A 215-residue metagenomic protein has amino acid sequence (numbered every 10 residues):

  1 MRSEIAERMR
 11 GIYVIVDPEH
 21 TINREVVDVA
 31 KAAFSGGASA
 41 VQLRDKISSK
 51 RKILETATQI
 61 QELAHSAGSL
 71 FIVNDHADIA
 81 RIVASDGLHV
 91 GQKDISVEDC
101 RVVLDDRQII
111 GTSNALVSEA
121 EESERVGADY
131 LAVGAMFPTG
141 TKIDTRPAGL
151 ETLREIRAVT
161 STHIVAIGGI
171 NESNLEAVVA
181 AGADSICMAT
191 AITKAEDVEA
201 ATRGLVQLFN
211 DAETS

Functional and structural regions predicted by a protein language model:
M1-I95, V102-D129, T145-A148, E155 (+4 more regions): Conserved N-terminal beta1-alpha1 strand-loop-helix module at the mouth
G134, V159: Mid-sequence acidic-hydrophobic segments that form the walls of catalytic/ligand-binding cavities or oligomerization
G140-D144: Short, glycine/charged-rich beta-strand-loop motifs at protein surfaces that mediate ligand recognition and catalysis
